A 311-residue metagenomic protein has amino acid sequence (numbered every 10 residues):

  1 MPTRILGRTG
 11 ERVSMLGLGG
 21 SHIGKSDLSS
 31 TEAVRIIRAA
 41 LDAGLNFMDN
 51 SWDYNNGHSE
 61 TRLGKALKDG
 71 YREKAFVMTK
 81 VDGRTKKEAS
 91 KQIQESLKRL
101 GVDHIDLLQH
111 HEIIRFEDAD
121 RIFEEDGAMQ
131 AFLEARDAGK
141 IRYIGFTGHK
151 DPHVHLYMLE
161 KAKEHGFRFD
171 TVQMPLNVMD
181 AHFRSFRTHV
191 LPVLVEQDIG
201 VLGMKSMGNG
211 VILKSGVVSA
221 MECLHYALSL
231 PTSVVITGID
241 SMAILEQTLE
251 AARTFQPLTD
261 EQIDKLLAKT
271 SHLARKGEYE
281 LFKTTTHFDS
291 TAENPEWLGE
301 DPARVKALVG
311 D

Functional and structural regions predicted by a protein language model:
M1-K74, A131, D137, V309-D311: N-terminal binding-site loop/beta-alpha segment at the start of enzyme catalytic domains that lines or forms
P2, E32-I36, S59-A66, Q92-S96 (+6 more regions): A general structural detector for well-ordered alpha-helical segments in enzyme core domains, enriched
L6, L18, A40, M48 (+10 more regions): Conserved, mostly hydrophobic/aromatic
G20-L28, E112-R121, K205-S206, G210-V217: Glycine-rich phosphate-binding "P-loop"
H22-G24, W52-Y54, V81-R84, N177-A181 (+1 more regions): Short histidine/acidic/glycine/proline-rich micro-motifs that form metal- and phosphate-coordinating active-site loops
D27, R84-H189, V195-L202: Glycine/proline-rich, positively charged, aromatic-decorated active-site loop/lid region on the catalytic face
T31, L41, N46, H165 (+1 more regions): Structured C-terminal cap/extension of enzyme domains
N46-D53, M78-K80, R142-T147, Q173-M174 (+1 more regions): Short catalytic-loop micro-motif centered on adjacent basic/acidic residues
